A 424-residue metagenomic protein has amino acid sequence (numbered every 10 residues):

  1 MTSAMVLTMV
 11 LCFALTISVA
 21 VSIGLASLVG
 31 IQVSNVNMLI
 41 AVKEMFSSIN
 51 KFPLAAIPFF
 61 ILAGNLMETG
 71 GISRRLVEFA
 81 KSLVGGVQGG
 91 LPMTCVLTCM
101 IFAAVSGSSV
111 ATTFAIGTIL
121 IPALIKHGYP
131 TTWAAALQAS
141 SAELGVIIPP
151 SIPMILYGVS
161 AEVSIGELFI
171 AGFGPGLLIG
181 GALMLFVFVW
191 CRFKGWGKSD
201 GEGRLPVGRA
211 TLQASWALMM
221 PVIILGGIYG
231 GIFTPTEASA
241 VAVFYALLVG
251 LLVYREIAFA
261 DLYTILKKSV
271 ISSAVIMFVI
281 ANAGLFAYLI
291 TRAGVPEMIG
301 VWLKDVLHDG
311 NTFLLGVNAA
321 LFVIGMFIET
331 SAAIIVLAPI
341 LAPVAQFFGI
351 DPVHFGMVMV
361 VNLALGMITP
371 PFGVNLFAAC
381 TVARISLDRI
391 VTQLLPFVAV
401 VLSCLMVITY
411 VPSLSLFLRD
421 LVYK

Functional and structural regions predicted by a protein language model:
M1-K424: Alpha-helical transmembrane segments of multi-pass membrane transport proteins
